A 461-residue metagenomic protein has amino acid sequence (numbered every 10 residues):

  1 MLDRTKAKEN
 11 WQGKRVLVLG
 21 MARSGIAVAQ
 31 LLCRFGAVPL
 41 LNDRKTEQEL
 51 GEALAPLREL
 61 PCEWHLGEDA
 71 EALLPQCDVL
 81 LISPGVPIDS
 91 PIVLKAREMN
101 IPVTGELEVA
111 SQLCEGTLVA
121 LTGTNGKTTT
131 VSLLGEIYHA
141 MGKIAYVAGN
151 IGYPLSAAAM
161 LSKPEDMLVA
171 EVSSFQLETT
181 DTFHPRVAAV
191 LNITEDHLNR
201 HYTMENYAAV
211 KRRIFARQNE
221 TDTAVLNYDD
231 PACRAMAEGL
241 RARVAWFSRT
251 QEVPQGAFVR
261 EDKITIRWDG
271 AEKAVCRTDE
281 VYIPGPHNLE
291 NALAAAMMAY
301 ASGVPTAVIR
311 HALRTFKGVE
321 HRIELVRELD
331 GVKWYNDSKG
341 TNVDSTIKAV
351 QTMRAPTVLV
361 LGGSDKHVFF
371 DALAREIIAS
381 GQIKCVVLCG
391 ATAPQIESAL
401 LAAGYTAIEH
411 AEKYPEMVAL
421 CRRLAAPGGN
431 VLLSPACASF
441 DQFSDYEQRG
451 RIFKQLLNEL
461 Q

Functional and structural regions predicted by a protein language model:
M1-G105, P284: N-terminal leader/targeting and accessory segments in enzymes
L2-R15, G25-F35, C276-I383: Nucleotide phosphate-binding/pyrophosphate-handling subdomain across enzymes that bind or process nucleotide phosphates
A7, L31-R34, E71-P75, P84-Y228 (+5 more regions): Phosphate-binding loop of NTP-binding sites
G20, L32, L80, L121 (+13 more regions): Residue-level signal for inorganic ion chemistry
V38-K45, A224-Y228, T357-L361, G381-A391: Short internal beta-strands
P39-D43, V147, V169, W246 (+1 more regions): Short beta-strand "acidic-cap" motif of Rossmann-like dinucleotide-binding folds
D43-R44, H65-E68, T104-E108, Y146 (+5 more regions): Beta-strand->loop->alpha-helix junctions that form or flank phosphate-binding loops in nucleotide-handling enzymes
L54-R58, F370-G429: C-terminal helical cap/extension that packs against the catalytic core of soluble nucleotide-cofactor enzymes
